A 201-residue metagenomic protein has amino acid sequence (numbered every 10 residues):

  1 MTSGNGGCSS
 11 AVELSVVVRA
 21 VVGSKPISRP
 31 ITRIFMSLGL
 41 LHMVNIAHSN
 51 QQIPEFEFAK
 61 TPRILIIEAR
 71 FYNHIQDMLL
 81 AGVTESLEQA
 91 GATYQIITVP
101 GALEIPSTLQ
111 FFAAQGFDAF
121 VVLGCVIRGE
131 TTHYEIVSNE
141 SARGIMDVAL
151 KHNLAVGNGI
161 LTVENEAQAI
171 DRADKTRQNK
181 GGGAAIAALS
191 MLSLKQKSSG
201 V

Functional and structural regions predicted by a protein language model:
S10-A11, G23: Short, positively charged low-complexity motifs
L38-T61: Short N-terminal or domain-adjacent regulatory/targeting segments
P54-V99: Glycine-rich phosphate/diphosphate-binding loop of Rossmann-like nucleotide-binding domains
I97-A114, G159-L161, N165-I170: Glycine-rich oxoanion-binding loops at beta->alpha junctions
E104, T108-I145, A149: Glycine-rich phosphate-binding loop
N139-V201: C-terminal binding/interaction regions
